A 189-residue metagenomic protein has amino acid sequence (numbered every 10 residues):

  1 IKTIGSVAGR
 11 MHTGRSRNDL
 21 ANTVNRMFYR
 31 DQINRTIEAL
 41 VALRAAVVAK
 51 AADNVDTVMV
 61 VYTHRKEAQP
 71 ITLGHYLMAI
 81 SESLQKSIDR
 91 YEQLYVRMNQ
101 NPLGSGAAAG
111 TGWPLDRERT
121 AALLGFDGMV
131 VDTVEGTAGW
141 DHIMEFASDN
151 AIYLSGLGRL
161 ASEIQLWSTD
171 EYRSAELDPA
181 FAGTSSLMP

Functional and structural regions predicted by a protein language model:
I1-G110, L115-A122, T184, M188: A helix-coil-helix interface module used to build multimeric assemblies and to scaffold catalytic/cofactor sites
L124-P189: Acidic, glycine-rich loop-and-beta core segments that form the ion-binding/anion-interacting portion of active sites
